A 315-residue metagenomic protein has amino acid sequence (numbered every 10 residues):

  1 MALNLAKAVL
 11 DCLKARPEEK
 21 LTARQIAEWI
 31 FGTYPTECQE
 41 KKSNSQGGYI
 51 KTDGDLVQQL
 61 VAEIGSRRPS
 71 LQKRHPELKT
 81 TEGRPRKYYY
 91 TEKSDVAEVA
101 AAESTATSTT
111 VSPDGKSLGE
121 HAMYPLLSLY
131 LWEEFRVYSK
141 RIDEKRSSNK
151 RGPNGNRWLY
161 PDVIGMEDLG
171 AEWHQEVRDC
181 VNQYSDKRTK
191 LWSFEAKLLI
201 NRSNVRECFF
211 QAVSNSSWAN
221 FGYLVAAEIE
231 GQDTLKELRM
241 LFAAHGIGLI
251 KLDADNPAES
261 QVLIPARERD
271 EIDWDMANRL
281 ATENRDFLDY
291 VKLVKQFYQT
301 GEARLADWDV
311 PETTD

Functional and structural regions predicted by a protein language model:
M1-A15, E19, T33-G119: Phospho-regulated, low-complexity intrinsically disordered regions of nuclear gene-regulatory and chromatin-associated
A6, T22-A23, A97-E134, T300-D315: Charged, often low-complexity linker/regulatory segments
Q25-A27: A short acidic, leucine-rich amphipathic alpha-helix
A106-H174: Acidic-basic catalytic patches of nuclease active cores, encompassing PD-(D/E)XK and other metal-cofactor nuclease
L127, V163-Q175, S185-N201: Conserved catalytic cores of phosphodiester-cleaving nucleases, focusing on short active-site segments
V181-Y184, R239-D315: Non-catalytic C-terminal interaction segments of nucleic acid-processing enzymes
I200-V205, W218-N256: Nucleic-acid nuclease catalytic cores
E207-N215: Histidine-anchored nucleotide/phosphate-binding helix
